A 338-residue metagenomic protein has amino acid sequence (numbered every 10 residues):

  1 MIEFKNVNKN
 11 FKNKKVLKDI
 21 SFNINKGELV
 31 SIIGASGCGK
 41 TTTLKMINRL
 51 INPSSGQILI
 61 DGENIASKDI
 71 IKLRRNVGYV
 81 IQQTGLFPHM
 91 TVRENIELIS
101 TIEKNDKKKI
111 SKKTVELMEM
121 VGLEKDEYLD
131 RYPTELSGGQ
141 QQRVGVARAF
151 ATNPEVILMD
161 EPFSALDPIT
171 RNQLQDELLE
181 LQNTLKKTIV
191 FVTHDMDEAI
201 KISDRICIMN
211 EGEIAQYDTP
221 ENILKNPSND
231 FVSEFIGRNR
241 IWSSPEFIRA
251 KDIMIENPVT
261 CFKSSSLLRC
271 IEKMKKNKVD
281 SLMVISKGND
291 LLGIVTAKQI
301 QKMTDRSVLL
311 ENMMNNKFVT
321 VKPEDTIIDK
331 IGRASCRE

Functional and structural regions predicted by a protein language model:
N48: Helix-to-loop junction immediately C-terminal to a conserved catalytic motif
E97, K108-E127: Conserved ABC ATPase "signature" region
R131-L136, Q140: Conserved ABC ATPase signature
N153: Conserved catalytic motifs of ABC-family nucleotide-binding domains
Y217-D218, N226, I294: ABC ATPase "signature
T260-V279, V284-S286, Q301-S307, E311-N312 (+1 more regions): The conserved cystathionine-beta-synthase
